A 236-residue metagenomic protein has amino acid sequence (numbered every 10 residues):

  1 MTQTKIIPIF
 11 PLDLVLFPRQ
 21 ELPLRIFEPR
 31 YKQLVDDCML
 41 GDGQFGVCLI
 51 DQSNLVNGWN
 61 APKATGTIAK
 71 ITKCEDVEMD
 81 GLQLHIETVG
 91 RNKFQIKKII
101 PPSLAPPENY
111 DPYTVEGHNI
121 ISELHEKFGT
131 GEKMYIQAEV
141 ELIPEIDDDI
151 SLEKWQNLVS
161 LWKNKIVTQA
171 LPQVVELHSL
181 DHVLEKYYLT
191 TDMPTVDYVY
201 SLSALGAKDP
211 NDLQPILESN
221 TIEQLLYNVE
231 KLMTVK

Functional and structural regions predicted by a protein language model:
M1-K236: N-terminal low-complexity, acidic/polar interaction/targeting segments
